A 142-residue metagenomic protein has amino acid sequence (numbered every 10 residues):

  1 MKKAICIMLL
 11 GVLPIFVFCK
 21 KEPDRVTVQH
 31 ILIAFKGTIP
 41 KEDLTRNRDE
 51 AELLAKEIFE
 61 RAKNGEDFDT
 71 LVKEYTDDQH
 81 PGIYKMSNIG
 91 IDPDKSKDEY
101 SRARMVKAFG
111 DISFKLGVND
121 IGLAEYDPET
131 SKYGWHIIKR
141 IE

Functional and structural regions predicted by a protein language model:
M1-A4: Positively charged n-region of N-terminal signal peptides that target proteins for export
G11-V12: Repetitive helical segments and hydrophobic/amphipathic motifs
I15-F18: C-terminal motif of bacterial Sec signal peptides marking the signal peptidase cleavage site
K20-H30: Bacterial Sec signal peptide processing site at the extreme N-terminus
Q29-K41: Acidic/histidine-rich, surface-exposed loop or edge segments in extracytoplasmic proteins
T45-E142: Peptidyl-prolyl cis-trans isomerase
